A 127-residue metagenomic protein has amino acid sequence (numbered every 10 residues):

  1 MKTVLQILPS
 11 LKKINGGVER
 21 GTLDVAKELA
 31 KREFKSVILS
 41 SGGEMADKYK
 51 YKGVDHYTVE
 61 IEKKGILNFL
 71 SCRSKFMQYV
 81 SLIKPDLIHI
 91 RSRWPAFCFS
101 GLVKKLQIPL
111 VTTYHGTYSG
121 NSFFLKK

Functional and structural regions predicted by a protein language model:
M1-L5: Extreme N-terminal starter segment of soluble prokaryotic enzymes
Q6-I7, T113: Structural cue for short, hydrophobic secondary-structure segments
I7-N15, G21-N68: N-terminal strand-loop element at the rim of the active site of nucleotide-sugar-dependent glycosyltransferases
M45-A46, A96-F99, N121-S122: Short, well-ordered alpha-helical microsegments
L67-S74, L106-V111, H115-K127: Nucleotide-sugar donor phosphate/pyrophosphate-binding loop at the beta->alpha transition of glycosyltransferases
K84-P85: Proline-aspartate-enriched helix->loop->beta-strand connector
I90-A96, Y114: Short His-centered aromatic/hydrophobic patch
